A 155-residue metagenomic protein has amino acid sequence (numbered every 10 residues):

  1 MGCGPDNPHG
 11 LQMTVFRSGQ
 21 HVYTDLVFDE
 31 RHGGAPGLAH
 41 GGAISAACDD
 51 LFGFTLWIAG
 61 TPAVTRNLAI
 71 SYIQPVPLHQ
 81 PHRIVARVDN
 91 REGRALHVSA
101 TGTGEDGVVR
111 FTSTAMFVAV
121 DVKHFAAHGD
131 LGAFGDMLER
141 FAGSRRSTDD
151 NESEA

Functional and structural regions predicted by a protein language model:
M1-D25, D29-E30, G129-A155: Non-catalytic linker/capping segments at the edges of enzyme domains
D6, T14, L38-G41, S45-A46 (+1 more regions): Short, electropositive, low-hydrophobicity segments enriched in small/polar residues
F16-S18, R87-R91: Short beta-strand micro-motifs enriched in acidic
Y23-A47: A conserved, well-ordered hydrophobic junction motif at loop->secondary-structure transitions
D25-V27, A69-S71, V85-R87, T101 (+1 more regions): Residue-level recognition of well-ordered beta-strand positions that form the cores of beta-sheet-rich folds across
L51-R83: Hydrophobic beta-strand-centered segment that forms part of the acyl-chain substrate-binding groove
V76-L78, D89-A155: HotDog/MaoC-like acyl-thioester-processing domains
